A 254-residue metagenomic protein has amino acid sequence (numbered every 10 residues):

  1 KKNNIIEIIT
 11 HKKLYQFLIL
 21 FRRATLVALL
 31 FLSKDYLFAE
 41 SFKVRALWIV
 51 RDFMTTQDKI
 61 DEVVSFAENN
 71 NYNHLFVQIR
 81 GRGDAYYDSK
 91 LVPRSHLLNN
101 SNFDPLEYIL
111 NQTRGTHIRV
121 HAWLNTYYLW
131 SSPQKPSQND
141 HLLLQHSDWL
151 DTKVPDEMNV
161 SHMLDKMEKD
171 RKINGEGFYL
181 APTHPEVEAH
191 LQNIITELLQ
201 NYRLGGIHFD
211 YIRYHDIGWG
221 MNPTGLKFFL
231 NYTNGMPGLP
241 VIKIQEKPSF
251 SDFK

Functional and structural regions predicted by a protein language model:
L37-S41: Boundary at the C-terminal end of the N-terminal hydrophobic targeting segment
F42-A46, M54, Y127-E197, N201: Active-site-adjacent "subsite" loops/lids of carbohydrate-active enzymes
R45-I49, L75-V77, V120-A122, I207-F209: Hydrophobic faces of well-ordered beta-strands that scaffold small-molecule active sites in alpha/beta enzyme cores
V50-K59, R80-A85, N99-N100, Y128-L129: Acidic-and-aromatic substrate-binding clefts and catalytic sites of carbohydrate-active enzymes
K59-D84, Y202: Catalytic domains of carbohydrate-active enzymes, especially glycoside hydrolases
L75, T113, L191, L198 (+1 more regions): Conserved, mostly hydrophobic/aromatic
G83-N125: Aromatic-lined substrate-binding rim segments of carbohydrate-active enzymes
W130, P136-Q138, K169, R203-K254: Active-site-proximal loop/short-helix segments that contain or immediately flank catalytic acid/base residue(s)
